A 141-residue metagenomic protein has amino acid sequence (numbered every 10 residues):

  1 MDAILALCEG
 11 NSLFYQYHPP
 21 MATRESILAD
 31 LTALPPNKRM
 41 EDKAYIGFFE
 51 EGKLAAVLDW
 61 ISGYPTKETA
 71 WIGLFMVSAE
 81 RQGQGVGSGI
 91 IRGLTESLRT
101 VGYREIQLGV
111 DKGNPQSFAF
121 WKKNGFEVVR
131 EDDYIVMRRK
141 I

Functional and structural regions predicted by a protein language model:
D2-E80, I91-G93, S97, R130-Y134: Acetyl-CoA-dependent GNAT
S78-E80, Q84, K112-G113: Active-site acidic-Proline motif in GNAT/NAT acetyltransferases
G85, G102, G125: Short glycine-rich hinge loops at helix-strand junctions in the catalytic core of two-component histidine kinases
S88: Residues forming the Rossmann-fold NAD(P)(H) cofactor-binding site
L98-G109: Conserved GNAT acetyl-CoA-binding A-motif
L108-S117: Conserved beta-strand-loop-alpha-helix junction that forms the acyl-donor binding cleft
K122-E131: Conserved acetyl-CoA-binding loop of GNAT-fold acetyltransferases
Y134-I141: Terminal substrate-recognition subdomain of acyl/acetyltransferases
